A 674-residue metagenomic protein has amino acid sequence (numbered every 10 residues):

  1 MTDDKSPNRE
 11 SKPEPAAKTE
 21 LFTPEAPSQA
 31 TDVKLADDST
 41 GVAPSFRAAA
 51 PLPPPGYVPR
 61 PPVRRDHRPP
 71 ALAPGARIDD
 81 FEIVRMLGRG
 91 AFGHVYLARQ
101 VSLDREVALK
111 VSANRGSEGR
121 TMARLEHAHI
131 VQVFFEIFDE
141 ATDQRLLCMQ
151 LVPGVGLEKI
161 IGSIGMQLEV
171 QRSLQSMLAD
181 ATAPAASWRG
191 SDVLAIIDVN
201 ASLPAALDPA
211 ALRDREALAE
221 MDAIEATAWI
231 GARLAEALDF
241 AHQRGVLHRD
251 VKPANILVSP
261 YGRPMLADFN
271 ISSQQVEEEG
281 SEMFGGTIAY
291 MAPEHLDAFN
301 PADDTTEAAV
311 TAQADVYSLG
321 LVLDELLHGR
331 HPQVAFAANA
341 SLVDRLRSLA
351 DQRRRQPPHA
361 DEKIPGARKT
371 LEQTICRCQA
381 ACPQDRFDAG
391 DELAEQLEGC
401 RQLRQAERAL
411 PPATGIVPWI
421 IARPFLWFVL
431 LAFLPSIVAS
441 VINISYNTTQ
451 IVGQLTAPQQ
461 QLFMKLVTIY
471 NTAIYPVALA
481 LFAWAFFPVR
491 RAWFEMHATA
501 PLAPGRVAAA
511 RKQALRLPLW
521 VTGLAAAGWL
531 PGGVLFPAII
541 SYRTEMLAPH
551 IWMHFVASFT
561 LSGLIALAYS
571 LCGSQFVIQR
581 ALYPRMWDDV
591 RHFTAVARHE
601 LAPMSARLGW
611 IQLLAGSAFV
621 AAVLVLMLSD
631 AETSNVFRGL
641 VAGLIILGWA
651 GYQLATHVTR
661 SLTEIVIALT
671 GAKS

Functional and structural regions predicted by a protein language model:
H94: Conserved N-lobe ATP-binding subsite of Hanks-type protein kinase domains, especially the beta3 VAIK lysine
R99-E106: Conserved N-lobe loop of protein kinases adjacent to the ATP-binding glycine-rich P-loop
V111-L125: AlphaC helix of the eukaryotic protein kinase fold
F135-I137: A short, aromatic-enriched beta-strand patch in the conserved N-lobe beta-sheet of the protein kinase catalytic domain
T142-G156, I164: Conserved short submotifs of the Hanks-type protein kinase catalytic core that shape the nucleotide-binding pocket
P153, A289-Q405: C-terminal lobe helix-coil module of Hanks-type protein kinase domains
R233-V246: Protein kinase catalytic-loop region centered on the HRD/HxD motif
